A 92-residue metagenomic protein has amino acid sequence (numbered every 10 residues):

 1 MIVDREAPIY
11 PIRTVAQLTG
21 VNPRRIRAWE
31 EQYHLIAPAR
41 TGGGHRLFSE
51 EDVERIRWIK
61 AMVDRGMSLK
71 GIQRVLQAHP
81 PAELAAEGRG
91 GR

Functional and structural regions predicted by a protein language model:
M1-D64: Basic helix-turn-helix/winged-helix DNA-binding cores and closely related short helical interaction motifs
A61-R92: Short amphipathic recognition helices of helix-turn-helix/homeodomain-type DNA-binding modules
